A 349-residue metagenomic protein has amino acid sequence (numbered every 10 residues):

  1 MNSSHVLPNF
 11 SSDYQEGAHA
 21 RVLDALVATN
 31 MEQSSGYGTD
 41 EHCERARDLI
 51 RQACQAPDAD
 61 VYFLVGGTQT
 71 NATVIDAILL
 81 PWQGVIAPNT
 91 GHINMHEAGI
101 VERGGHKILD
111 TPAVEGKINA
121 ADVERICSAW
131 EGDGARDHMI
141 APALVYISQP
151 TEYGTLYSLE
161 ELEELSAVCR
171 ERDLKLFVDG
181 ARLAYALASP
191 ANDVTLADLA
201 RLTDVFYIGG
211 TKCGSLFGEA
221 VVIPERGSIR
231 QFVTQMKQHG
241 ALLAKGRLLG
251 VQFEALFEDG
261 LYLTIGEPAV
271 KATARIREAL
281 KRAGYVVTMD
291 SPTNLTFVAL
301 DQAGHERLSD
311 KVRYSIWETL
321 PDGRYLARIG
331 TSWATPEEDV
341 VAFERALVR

Functional and structural regions predicted by a protein language model:
N9-S12, V61-V65, A87-P88, I147 (+5 more regions): General beta-strand structural signal in soluble alpha/beta enzymes
H19-G67, N89-T90, N94, I100: Conserved N-terminal alpha-helix of the aminotransferase class I/II PLP-enzyme fold
A77-M95, E124: Conserved PLP-anchoring active-site segment centered on the Schiff-base-forming lysine
L80-W82, A274-V348: Conserved C-terminal alpha-helix-loop-beta "cap" of PLP-dependent enzymes that closes/shapes the active-site mouth
G105-A143, I147-E152, Y157-E164: PLP-dependent aminotransferase-class I/II
E115, A141-P142, Y146-S148, L156 (+1 more regions): Active-site C-terminal subdomain of aminotransferase-like
Y157-S189: Catalytic PLP-binding core of fold-type I/II PLP enzymes
